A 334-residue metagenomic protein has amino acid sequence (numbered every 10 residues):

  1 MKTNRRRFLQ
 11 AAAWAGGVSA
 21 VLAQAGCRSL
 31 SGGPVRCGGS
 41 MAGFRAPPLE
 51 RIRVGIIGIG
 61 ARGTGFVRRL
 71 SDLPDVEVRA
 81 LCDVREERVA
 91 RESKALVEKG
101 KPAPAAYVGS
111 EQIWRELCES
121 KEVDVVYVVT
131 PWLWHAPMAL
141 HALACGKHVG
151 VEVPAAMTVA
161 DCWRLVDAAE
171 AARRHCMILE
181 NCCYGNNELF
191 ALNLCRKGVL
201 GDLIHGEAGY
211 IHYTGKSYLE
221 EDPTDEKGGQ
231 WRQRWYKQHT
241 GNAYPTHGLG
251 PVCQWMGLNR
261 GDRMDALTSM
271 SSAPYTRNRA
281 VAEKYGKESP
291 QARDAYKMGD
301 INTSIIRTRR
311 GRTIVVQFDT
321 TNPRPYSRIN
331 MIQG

Functional and structural regions predicted by a protein language model:
K2-H148, A160-H175: N-terminal glycine-/serine-/threonine-rich beta1-alpha1-beta2 phosphate-ribose binding loop of Rossmann-like
E50, E77, R263, D300-N302 (+1 more regions): Residues that flank catalytic or metal-binding motifs in active/ligand-binding sites
G58, A172-M177, C182-Y296: Predominantly a Rossmann-like dinucleotide-binding segment in NAD(P)-dependent oxidoreductases
D83, G250, D300: Acidic active-site catalytic centers that drive phospho-/nucleotidyl reactions and related ester hydrolyses
V89, W132-W134, W163, C183 (+3 more regions): Tryptophan-centric aromatic hotspots in well-structured domains and transmembrane helices
T130-L133, A156-M157, C182, H239: Alpha-helix capping and helix-loop boundary segments enriched in small/acidic/polar residues
V153: Short basic (Lys/Arg) and small-residue
Q291-N302, R309-G334: NAD(P)-dinucleotide binding in Rossmann-like oxidoreductases
